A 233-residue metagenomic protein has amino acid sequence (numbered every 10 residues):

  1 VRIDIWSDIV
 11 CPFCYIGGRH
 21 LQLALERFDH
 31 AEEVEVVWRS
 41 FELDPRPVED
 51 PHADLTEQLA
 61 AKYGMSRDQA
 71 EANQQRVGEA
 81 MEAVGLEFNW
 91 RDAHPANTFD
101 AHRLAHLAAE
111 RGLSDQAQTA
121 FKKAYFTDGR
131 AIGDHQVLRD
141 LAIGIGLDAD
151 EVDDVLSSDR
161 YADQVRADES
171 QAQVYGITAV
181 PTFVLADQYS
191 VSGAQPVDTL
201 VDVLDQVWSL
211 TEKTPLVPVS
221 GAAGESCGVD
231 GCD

Functional and structural regions predicted by a protein language model:
V1, D50-P51, G64-D68, L141-G146 (+1 more regions): A broad, low-specificity signal for short, low-complexity segments enriched in glycine/proline and polar/charged
V1-P12, G17-L21, V36-R39: Short active-site neighborhood of thiol/selenol oxidoreductases, capturing the structured segment around
I5-W6, I16-H30, H106, E110-D233: C-terminal cap of thioredoxin/glutaredoxin-like
V10-F13, S66, A70, Y161 (+1 more regions): Residue-level preference for long, well-ordered alpha-helices that form the structural scaffold of enzyme catalytic
P12-F13, A96, V191: Glycine-/small-residue-rich active-site loops that bind phosphorylated ligands and cofactors
G18-Y125, C227, C232: Structural alpha/beta surface segment adjacent to cysteine/selenocysteine redox centers across thiol/disulfide enzymes
